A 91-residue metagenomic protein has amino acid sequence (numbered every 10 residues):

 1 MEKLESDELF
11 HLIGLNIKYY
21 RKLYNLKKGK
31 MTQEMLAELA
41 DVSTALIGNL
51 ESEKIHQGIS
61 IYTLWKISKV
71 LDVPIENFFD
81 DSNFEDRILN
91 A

Functional and structural regions predicted by a protein language model:
M1-D7, N77-A91: Short, charged recognition helix plus adjacent turn of helix-turn-helix-like nucleic-acid-binding domains
M1-G29: A short, Lys/Arg-rich alpha-helix, primarily the initiator
K18, E34, W65: Residues within the helices of the helix-turn-helix
R21, A37, S68: The alpha-helix within a helix-turn-helix
K27-L50: Short alpha-helical DNA-recognition segment
K30, K54-K66: Short, basic-rich loop-to-helix N-cap that marks the start of a DNA-contacting helix
Y62-N77: DNA major-groove recognition helix of helix-turn-helix/homeodomain DNA-binding modules
